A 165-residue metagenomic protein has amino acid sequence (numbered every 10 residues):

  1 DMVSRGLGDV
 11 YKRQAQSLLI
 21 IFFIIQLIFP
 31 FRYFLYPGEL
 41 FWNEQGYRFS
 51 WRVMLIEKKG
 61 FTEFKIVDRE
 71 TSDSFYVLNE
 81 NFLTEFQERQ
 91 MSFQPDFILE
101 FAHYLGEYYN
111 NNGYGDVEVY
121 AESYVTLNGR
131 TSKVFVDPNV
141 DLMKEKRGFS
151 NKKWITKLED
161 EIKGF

Functional and structural regions predicted by a protein language model:
D1-Y11: Single conserved hydrophobic/aromatic residue that forms the stacking wall/gate of nucleotide- or nucleobase-binding
K12-A15, R32, Q45, F82-F86: Generic alpha-helix detector with strongest preference for long hydrophobic helices that associate with membranes
K12-L35: Internal/C-terminal transmembrane anchor helices
L27-F49: Hydrophobic alpha-helical transmembrane segments in integral membrane proteins
Y47-F165: Extracytosolic and intramembrane catalytic regions of membrane-associated proteins in envelope/secretory systems
